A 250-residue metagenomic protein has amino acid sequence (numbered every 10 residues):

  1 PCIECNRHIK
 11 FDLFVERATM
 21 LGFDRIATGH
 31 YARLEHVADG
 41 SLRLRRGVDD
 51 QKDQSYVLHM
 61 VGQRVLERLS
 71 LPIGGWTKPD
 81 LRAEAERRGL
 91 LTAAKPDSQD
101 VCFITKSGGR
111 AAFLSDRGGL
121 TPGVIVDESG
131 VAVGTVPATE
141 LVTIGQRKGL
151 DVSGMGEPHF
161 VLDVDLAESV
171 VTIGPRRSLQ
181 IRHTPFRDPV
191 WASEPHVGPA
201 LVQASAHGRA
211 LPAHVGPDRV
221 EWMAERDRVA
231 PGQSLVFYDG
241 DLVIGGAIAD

Functional and structural regions predicted by a protein language model:
P1-V243, A247-D250: Nucleotide-activated chemistry modules centered on ATP-dependent adenylation/adenylyltransferase
